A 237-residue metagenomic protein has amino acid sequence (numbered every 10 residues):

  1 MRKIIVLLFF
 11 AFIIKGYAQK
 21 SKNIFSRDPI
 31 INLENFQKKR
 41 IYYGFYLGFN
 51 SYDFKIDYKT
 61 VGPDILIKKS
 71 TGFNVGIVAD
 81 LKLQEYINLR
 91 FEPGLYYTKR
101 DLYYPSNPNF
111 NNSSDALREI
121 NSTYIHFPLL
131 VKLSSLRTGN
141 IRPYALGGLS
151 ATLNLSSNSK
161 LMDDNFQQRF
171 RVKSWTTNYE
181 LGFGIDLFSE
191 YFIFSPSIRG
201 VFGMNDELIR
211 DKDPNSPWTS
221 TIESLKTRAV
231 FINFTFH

Functional and structural regions predicted by a protein language model:
M1-I24, F234-H237: Bacterial Sec-dependent N-terminal signal peptides
Q19-T71, H237: Short glycine/proline- and aromatic-enriched beta-strand/turn motifs that initiate or cap beta-hairpins
D28-P29, G76-I77, P128-L133, F183: Short, well-ordered amphipathic alpha-helices
Q37-I41, F49-K55, D80-N158, N233-H237: Gram-negative (and chloroplast) outer-membrane scaffold detector with strong preference for beta-barrel transmembrane
K39-I41, K69-F73, N121-F127, I141 (+2 more regions): Residues that define the transmembrane beta-barrel architecture of outer-membrane proteins
F54-I67, T98-S122, L155-V172, L208-E223: Flexible, solvent-exposed loop segments that connect beta-strands
I65-L83: Intrinsically disordered, glycine/charged-rich N-terminal periplasmic/extracytoplasmic linker segments that lie
T176, G184-H237: Predominantly the C-terminal beta-signal and adjacent terminal strand-loop region of outer-membrane beta-barrel
